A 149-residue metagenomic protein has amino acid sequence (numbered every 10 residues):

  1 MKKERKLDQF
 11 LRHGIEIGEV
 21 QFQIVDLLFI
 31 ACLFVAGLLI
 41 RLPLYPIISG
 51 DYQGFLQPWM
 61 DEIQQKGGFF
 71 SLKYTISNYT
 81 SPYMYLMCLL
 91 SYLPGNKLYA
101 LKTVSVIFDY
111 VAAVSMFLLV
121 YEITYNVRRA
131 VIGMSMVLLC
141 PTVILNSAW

Functional and structural regions predicted by a protein language model:
M1-L42, Y121-E122, A130-I132: Start-transfer (signal-anchor) and selected internal transmembrane alpha helices of multi-pass inner/ER membrane
L38, T103-V106, S135-L139: Residue-level signature of the transmembrane alpha-helical core of multi-pass small-molecule transporters
I40, L44-Y45, S49, S91 (+2 more regions): Membrane-water interface at transmembrane helix exits
Y45-D61, Y74-L86: Extracytoplasmic catalytic/substrate-binding loops of multi-pass membrane glycan-assembly enzymes
S77-V104: Individual transmembrane alpha-helix segments
L93, S147-A148: Helix-loop junctions at the membrane-solvent interface of multi-pass transporters, primarily the C-terminal
T103-T124: Transmembrane-helix motifs of polytopic, lipid-linked glycan transferases
F117, R129-S147: Membrane-embedded helix bundles of polyisoprenyl
